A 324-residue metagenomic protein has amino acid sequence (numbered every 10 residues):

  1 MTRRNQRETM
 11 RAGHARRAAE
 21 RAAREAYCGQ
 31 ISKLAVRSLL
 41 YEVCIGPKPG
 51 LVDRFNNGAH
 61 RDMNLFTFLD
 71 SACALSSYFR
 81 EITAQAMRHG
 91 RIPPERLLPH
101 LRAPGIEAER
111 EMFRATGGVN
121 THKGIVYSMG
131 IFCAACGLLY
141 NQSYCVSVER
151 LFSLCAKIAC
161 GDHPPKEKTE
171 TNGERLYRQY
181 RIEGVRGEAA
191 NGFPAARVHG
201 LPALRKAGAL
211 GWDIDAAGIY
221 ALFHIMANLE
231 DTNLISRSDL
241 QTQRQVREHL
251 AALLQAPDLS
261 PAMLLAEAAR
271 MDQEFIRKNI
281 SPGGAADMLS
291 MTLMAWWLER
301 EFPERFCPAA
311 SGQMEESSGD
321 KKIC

Functional and structural regions predicted by a protein language model:
T2-P94, L98, C136-Q273, W296-E299 (+2 more regions): Phosphate-rich cofactor/ligand-interacting catalytic cores and adjacent structured alpha/beta frameworks
M10, V126, S317: Alpha-helical and His/Cys-centered functional microenvironments
R80-L138: Long, hydrophobic/aromatic-enriched structural stretches that serve as scaffold segments
E111-K123, A209-L210, Q273-P282: A short glycine/serine-rich beta->alpha loop
V126-G130, A216-F223, A286-L289: Non-catalytic, well-ordered alpha-helical scaffold segments
E274, K278, P282, D287 (+2 more regions): A cross-kingdom marker for long, charged
S281, S318-K321: Hydrophobic, well-ordered secondary-structure segments that either form specific early membrane-associated helices used
